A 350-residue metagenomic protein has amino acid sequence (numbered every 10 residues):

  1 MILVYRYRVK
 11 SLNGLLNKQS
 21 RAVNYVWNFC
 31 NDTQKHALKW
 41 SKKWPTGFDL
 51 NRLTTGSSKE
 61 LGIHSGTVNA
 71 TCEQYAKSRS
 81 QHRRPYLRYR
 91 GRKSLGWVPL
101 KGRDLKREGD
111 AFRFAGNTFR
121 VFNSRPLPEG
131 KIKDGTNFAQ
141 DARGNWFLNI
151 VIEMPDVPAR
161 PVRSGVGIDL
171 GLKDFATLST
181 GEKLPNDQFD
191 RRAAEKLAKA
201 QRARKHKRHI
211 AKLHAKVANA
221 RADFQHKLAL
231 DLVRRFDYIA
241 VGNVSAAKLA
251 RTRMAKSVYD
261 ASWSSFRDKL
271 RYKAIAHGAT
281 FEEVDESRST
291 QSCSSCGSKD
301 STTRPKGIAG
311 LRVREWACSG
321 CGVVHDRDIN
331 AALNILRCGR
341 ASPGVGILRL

Functional and structural regions predicted by a protein language model:
M1-A70: Gly/serine-rich nucleotide phosphate-binding loop at the start of the catalytic core of nucleotide/ADP-ribose-handling
L3-R6, G14-N17, R21, Y25 (+2 more regions): Positively charged, helix-rich recognition surfaces that bind polyanionic ligands
R6-R8, V121, G135, G165: Well-ordered beta-strand positions in beta-sheet-rich domains
C30, A70-H82, I329-G339: Stable alpha-helical structural segments in soluble proteins, enriched in small hydrophobic residues
N31-Q34, L38, R79, R83-Y86 (+2 more regions): Long, hydrophobic, amphipathic alpha-helical segments used as structural scaffolds
W40, K59, K106-R107, R125-P126 (+1 more regions): Intrinsically disordered, low-complexity coil segments
P45-D141: Acidic carboxylate diad motif detector
